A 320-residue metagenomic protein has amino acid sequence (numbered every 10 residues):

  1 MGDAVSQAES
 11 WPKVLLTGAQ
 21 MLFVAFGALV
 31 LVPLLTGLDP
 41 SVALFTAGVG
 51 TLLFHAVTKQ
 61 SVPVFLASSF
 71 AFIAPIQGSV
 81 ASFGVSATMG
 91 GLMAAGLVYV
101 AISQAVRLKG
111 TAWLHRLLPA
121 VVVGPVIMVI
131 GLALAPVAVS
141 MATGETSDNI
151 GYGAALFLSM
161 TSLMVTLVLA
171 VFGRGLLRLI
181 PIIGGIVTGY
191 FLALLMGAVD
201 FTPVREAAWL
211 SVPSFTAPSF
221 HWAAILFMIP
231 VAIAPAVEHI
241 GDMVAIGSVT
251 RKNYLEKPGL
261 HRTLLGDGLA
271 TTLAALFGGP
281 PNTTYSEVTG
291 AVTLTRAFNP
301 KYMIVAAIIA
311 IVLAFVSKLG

Functional and structural regions predicted by a protein language model:
M1-P63, A71-A81: N-terminal signal-anchor module of multipass membrane proteins
D3-L15, G37-H55, P230-P300: Membrane-embedded helical hairpins/re-entrant loop segments and their flanking transmembrane helices within multi-pass
A4, A8, V165-L169, I182-M228 (+1 more regions): Hydrophobic transmembrane alpha-helices of multi-pass solute/ion transporters
V32-F45, G84-V98, S147-T161, I225-A232 (+1 more regions): Structural signature of hydrophobic alpha-helical transmembrane segments
L38-F45, Q60-F72, L114-V123, R178-I183 (+2 more regions): Short, non-helical or kinked segments that cap or interrupt transmembrane helices
F45-L53, A67-A81, I130-L134, G184 (+3 more regions): Hydrophobic alpha-helical segments within and immediately flanking transmembrane helices of multi-pass membrane proteins
G50-V62, V100-L114, T166-G175, I240-R251 (+1 more regions): C-terminal ends of transmembrane helices
A81-T202, V305-G320: Membrane-embedded alpha-helical modules
